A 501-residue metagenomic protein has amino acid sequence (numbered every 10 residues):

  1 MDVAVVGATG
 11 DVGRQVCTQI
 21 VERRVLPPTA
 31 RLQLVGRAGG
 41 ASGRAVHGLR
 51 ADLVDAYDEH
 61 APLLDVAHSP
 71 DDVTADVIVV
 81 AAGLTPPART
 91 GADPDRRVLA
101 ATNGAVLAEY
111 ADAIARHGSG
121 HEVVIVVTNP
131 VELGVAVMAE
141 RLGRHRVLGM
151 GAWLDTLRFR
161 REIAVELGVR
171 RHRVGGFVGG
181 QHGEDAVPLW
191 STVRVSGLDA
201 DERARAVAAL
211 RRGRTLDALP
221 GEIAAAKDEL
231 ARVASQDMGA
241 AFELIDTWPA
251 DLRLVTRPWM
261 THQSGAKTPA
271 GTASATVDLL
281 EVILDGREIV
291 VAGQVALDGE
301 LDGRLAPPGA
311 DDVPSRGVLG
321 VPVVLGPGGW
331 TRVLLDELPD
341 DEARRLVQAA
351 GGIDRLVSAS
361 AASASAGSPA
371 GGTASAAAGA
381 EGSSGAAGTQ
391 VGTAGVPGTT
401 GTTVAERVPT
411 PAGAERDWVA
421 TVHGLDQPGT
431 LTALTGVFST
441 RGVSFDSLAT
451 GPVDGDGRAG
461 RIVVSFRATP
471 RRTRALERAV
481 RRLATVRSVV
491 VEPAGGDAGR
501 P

Functional and structural regions predicted by a protein language model:
T9, C17: N-terminal Rossmann NAD(P)H-binding glycine-rich loop of SDR-like oxidoreductase domains
V12: Hydrophobic/small residue at the entry helix of a nucleotide-binding pocket
E22-L63: Glycine-rich phosphate-binding loop and adjoining beta1-alpha1-beta2 segment of Rossmann-like nucleotide-binding folds
H60-A75: Short acidic low-complexity segments
P94-E162: Rossmann-like NAD(P)(H) cofactor-binding subdomain of soluble oxidoreductases
H145, T156-A361: C-terminal substrate-binding/catalytic lobe of Rossmann-fold NAD(P)-dependent dehydrogenases
S196-D201, P307, A361-P411: Intrinsically disordered, low-complexity terminal tails and inter-domain linkers enriched for S/T/G/P/D/E
G398-P501: A conserved regulatory-domain signal marking ACT and ACT-like small-molecule sensing domains and adjacent regulatory
